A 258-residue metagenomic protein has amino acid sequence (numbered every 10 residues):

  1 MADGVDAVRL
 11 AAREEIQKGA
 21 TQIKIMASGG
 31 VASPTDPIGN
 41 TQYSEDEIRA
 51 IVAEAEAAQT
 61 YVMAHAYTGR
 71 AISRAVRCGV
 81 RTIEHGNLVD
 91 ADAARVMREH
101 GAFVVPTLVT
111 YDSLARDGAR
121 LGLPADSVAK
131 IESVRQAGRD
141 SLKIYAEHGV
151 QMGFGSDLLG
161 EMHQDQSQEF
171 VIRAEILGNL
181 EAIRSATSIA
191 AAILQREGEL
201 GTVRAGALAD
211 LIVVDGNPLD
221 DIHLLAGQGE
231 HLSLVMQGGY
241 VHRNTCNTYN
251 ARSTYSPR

Functional and structural regions predicted by a protein language model:
M1-A11, Y61-M63: Active-site mouth loops of central-metabolism enzymes
A12, V52, I72, A94 (+3 more regions): Generic hydrophobic/aromatic pocket-lining and core-packing "Φ" positions
M26-D140, G153, L158-G160, A192-L194 (+2 more regions): Active-site core of metal-dependent hydrolases
A57-Y61, D126, V134-P218: His/Asp/Glu-enriched, well-ordered alpha-helical/loop segment that forms or immediately abuts the divalent-metal
A186-S188, A192, A205-Y249: C-terminal cap of metal-dependent C-N hydrolases
Y249-Y255: Tyrosine-centered aromatic motifs in long, intrinsically disordered, low-complexity repeat arrays
